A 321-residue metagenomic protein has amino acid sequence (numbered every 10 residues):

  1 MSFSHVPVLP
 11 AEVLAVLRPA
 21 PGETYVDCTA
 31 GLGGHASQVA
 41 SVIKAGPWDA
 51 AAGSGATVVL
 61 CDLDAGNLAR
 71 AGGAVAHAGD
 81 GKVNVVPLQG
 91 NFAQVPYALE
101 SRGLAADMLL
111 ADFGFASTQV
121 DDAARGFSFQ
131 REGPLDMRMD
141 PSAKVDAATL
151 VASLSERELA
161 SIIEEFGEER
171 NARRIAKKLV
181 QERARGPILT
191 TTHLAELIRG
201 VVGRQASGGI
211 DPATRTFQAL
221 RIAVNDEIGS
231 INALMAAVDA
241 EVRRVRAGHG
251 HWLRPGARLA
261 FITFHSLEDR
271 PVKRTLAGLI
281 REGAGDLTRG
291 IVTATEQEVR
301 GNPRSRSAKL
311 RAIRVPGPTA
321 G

Functional and structural regions predicted by a protein language model:
M1-G321: S-adenosyl-L-methionine-dependent methyltransferase catalytic core, i.e., the SAM/SAH-binding region
